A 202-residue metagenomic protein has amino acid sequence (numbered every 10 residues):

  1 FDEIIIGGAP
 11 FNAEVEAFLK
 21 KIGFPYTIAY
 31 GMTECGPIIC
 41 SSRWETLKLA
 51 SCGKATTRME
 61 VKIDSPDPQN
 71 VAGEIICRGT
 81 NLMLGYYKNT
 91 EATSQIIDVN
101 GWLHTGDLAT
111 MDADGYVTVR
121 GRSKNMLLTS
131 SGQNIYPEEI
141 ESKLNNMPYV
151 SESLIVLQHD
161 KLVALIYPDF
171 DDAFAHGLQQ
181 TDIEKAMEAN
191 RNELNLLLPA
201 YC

Functional and structural regions predicted by a protein language model:
F1-D2, F170-L194: Alpha-helical "lid/cap" subdomains adjacent to substrate-binding clefts that gate access and reposition the ligand
F1-L47, S151: Gly/Ser/Thr-rich phosphate-binding loop
G8, G31, G53, D107 (+1 more regions): Active-site glycine-centered loops adjacent to acidic/histidine catalytic or metal-binding residues that shape
E34, R122, L157-K161: Short Gly/Ser/Thr- and Asp/Glu-enriched loop/turn motifs at secondary-structure junctions
L49, T90, W102, Q133 (+5 more regions): Amphipathic alpha-helical segments in well-structured domains
A55, M59-K62, D67-T129, N146: Conserved ATP-binding/catalytic segment of the ANL
D64, L108, N146-F170, L198: C-terminal boundary motif of the adenylate-forming
L82, Y116-N145, D172-T181, L197-Y201: Adenylate-forming
